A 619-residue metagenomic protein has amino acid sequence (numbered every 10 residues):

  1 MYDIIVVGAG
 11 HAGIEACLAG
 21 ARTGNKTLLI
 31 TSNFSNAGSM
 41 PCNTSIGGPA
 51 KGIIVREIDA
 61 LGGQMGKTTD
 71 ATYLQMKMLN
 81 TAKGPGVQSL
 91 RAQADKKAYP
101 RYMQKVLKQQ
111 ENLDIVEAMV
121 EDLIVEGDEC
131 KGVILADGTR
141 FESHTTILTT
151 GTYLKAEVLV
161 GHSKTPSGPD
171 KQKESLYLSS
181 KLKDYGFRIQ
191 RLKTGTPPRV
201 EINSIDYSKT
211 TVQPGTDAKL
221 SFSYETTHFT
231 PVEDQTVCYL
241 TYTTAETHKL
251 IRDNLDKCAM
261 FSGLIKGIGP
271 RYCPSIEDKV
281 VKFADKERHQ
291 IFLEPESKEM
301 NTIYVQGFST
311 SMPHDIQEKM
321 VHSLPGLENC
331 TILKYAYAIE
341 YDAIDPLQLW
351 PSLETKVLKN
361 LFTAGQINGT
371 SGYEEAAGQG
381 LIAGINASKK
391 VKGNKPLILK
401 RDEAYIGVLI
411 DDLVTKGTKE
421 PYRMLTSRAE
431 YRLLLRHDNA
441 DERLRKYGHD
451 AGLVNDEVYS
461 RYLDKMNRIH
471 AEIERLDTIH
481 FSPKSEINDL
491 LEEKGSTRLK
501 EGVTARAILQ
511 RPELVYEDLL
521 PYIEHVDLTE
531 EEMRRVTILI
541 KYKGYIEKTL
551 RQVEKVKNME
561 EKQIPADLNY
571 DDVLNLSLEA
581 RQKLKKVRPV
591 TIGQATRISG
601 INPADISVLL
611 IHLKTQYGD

Functional and structural regions predicted by a protein language model:
M1-A12: Beta1/beta-strand and adjacent pyrophosphate-binding region of the FAD-binding site in flavoprotein oxidoreductases
L18-D122, T149-P166, K173, Y177-L178 (+2 more regions): Conserved N-terminal/central alpha/beta ligand/cofactor-binding core
N33, M78, S180-E318, T415-G502 (+1 more regions): An anion/pyrophosphate-binding glycine-rich loop and adjacent beta-alpha core in soluble alpha-beta enzymes
A136-T145: Core beta-strand elements of the Rossmann-like FAD/NAD(P) dinucleotide-binding domain in flavoenzyme oxidoreductases
T145, T150-L154, M312, P325: Glycine-/small-residue-rich beta->alpha transition segments that form the dinucleotide
Y304-T370, I398-D411, T529-K583, R588: A glycine-rich dinucleotide-binding beta-alpha-beta segment and adjacent secondary-structure elements that constitute
A376-L399: Internal hydrophobic alpha-helix adjacent to the cofactor/substrate pocket in enzyme cavities
R428, R445-D605, I611-D619: Extended, charge-enriched "interface" segments that sit outside catalytic cores
